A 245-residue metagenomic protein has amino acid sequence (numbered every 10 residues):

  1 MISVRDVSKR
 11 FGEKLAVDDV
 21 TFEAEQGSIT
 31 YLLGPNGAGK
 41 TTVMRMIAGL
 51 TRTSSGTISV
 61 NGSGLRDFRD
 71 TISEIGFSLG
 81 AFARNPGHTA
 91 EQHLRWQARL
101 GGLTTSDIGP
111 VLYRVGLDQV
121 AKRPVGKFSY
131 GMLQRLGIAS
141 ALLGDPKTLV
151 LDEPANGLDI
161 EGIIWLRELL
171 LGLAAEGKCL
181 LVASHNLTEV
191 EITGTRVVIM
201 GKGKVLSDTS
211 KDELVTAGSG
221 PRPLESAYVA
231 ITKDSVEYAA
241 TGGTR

Functional and structural regions predicted by a protein language model:
A48: Helix-to-loop junction immediately C-terminal to a conserved catalytic motif
G56-T71: Conserved ABC transporter NBD signature motif
R95, R99, T105-A121: Conserved ABC ATPase "signature" region
L149-E153: Catalytic Walker B motif of ABC-type/P-loop ATPase nucleotide-binding domains
I163-E176: Helical segment within the ABC ATPase nucleotide-binding domain
V190-I192: A short, surface-exposed alpha-helical micro-motif characterized by mixed small hydrophobic and charged/polar residues
